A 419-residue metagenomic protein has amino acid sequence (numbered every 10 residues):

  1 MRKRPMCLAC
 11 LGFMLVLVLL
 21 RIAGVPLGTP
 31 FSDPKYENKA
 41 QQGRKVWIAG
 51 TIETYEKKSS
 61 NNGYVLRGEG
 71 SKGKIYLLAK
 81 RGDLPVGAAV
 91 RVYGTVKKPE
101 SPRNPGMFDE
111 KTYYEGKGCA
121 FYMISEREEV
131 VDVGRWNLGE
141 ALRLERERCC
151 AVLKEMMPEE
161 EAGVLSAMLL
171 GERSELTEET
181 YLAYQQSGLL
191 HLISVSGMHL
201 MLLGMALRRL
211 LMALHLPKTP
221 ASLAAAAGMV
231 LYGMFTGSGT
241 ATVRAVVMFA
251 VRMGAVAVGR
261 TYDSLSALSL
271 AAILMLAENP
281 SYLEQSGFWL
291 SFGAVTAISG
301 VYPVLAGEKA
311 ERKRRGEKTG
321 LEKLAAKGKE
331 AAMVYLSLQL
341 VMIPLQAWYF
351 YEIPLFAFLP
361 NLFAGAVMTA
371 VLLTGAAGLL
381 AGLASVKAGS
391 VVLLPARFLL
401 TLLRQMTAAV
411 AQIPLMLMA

Functional and structural regions predicted by a protein language model:
M1-Y36, K45, A49, D132 (+3 more regions): Transmembrane helix-bundle segments that form internal channels/tunnels in multi-pass membrane proteins, characterized
L8-L20, M123, E179-A357: Hydrophobic alpha-helical transmembrane segments in multi-pass membrane proteins
F13-H191: Membrane-interface helix/helix-cap signal primarily in integral membrane proteins
G50, G94, M168, S196 (+5 more regions): Divalent metal-coordination and catalytic microenvironments
E129, S174-E175, G233, T401 (+1 more regions): Active-site/binding-pocket entry motifs
P158-A162, T177, P217-A224, V367: Membrane-interfacial loop-to-helix junctions in multi-pass transporters
R173, L276-E284, A411-P414, M418: Core dinuclear metal-dependent hydrolase active-site scaffold
